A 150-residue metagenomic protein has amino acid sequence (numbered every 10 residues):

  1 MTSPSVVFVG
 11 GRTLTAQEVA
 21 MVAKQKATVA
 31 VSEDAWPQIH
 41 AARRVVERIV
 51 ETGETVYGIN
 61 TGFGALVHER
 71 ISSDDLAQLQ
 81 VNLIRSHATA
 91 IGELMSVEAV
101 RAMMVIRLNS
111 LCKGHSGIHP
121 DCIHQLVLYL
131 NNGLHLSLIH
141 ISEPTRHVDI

Functional and structural regions predicted by a protein language model:
T2-G53, I106: N- or domain-start disorder-to-order transition segments that initiate the globular core
L14, G62-G64, S110-L111: Short, glycine-/Ser/Thr-/acidic-enriched flexible segments
T28, E54-Y57, A102, L136-I139: Structural motif
E47-R48, L76-S137: Anion-binding (especially nucleotide phosphate/pyrophosphate-binding) glycine-rich loop and adjoining beta-alpha core
T52-L66: Active-site beta-strand/loop microenvironment that shapes enzyme catalytic pockets
A65-Q80: Glycine-rich loop at the start of a catalytic domain that most often binds anionic cofactors/ligands
I139-I150: Single conserved hydrophobic/aromatic residue that forms the stacking wall/gate of nucleotide- or nucleobase-binding
